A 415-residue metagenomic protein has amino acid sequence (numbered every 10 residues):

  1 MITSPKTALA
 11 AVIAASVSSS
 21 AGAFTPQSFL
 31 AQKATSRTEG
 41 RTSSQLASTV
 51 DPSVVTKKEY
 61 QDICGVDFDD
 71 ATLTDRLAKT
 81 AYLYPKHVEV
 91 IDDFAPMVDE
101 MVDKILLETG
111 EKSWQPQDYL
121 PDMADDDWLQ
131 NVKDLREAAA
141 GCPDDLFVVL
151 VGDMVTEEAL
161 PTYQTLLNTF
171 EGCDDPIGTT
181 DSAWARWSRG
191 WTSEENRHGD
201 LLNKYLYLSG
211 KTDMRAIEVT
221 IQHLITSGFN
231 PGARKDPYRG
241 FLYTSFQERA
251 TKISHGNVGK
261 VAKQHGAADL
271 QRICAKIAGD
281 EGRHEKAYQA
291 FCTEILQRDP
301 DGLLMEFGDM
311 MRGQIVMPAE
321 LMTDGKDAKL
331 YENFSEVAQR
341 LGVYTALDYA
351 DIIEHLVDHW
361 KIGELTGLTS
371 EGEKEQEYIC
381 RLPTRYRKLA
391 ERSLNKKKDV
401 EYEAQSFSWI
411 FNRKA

Functional and structural regions predicted by a protein language model:
M1-Q32: N-terminal chloroplast transit peptides
A11, T38, I353-L356: Composition-driven detection of intrinsically disordered, low-complexity segments
S19-S20, T38, R340, K361: Intrinsically disordered, low-complexity segments enriched in small/polar residues
Q27-S48: N-terminal, immediately post-signal peptide pro-regions of secreted/luminal proteins
V50-A415: Non-heme di-metal
